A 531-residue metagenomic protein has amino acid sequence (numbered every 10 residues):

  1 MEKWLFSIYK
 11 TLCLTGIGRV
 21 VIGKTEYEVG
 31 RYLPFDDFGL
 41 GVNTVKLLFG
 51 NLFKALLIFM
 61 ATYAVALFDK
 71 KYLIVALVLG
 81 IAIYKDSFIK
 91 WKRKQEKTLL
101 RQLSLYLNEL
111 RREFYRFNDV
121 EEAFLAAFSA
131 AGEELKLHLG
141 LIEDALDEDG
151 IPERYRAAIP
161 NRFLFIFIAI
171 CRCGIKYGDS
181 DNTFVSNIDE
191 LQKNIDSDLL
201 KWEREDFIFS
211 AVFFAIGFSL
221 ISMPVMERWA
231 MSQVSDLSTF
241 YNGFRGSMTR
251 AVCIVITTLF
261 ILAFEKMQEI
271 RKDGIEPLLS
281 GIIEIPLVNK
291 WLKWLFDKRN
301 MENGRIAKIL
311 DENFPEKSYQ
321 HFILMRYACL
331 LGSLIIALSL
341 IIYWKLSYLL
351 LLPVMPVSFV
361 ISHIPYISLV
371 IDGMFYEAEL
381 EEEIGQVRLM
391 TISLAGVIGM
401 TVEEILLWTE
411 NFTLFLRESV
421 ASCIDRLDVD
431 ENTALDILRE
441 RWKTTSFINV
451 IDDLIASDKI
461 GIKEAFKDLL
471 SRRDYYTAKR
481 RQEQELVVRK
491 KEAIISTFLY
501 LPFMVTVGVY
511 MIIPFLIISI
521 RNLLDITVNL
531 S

Functional and structural regions predicted by a protein language model:
M1-F53, A61-V65, E265-I336, I341 (+2 more regions): Membrane-interfacial amphipathic helices
M1-K24, I151-V185, G274-D297, I437-K463: Short, non-transmembrane cytosolic segments of multipass membrane proteins
V20-E28, F35-L220, L470: Hydrophobic, helix-prone linear segments
Y27-P34, S186-L200, M223-S235, N303-L310 (+1 more regions): Juxtamembrane amphipathic/hinge helix adjacent to a transmembrane helix
A55-M60, D198-A263, L331-A337, P353-H363 (+1 more regions): Bilayer-spanning, highly hydrophobic alpha-helical transmembrane segments
V65-D144, D189-E190, D196, G281-P315 (+1 more regions): Juxtamembrane/interface alpha-helical elements of multi-pass membrane proteins
L79-I89, F244-Q268, G332-A378, F447 (+3 more regions): Alpha-helical transmembrane segments and their immediate juxtamembrane interface regions
E109-Y177, V387, L394-E483: Glycine- and small-hydrophobic-enriched helix-loop-helix hairpins
